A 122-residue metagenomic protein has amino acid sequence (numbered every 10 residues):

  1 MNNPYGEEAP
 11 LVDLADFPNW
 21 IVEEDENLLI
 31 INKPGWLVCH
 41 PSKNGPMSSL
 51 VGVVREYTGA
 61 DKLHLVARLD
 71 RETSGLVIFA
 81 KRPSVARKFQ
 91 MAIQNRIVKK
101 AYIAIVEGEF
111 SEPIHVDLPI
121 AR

Functional and structural regions predicted by a protein language model:
M1-R122: RNA pseudouridine synthases
